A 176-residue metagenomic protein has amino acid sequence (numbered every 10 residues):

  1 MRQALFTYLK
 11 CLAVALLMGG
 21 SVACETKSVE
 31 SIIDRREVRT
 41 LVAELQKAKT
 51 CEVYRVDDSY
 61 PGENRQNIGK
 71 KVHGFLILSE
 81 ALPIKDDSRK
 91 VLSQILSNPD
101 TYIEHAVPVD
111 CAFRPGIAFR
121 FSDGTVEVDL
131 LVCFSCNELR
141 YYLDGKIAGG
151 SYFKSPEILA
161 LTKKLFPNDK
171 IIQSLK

Functional and structural regions predicted by a protein language model:
M1-T7: N-terminal secretory signal peptides that target proteins for export/translocation
Y8-S21: Bacterial N-terminal signal peptides
C24-K176: Function-determining sites in protein domains
